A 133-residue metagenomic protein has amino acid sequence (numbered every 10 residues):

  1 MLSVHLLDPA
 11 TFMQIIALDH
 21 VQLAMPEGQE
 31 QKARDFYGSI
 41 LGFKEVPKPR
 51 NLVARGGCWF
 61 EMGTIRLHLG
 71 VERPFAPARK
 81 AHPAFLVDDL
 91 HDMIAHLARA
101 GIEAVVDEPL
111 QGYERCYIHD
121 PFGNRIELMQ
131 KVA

Functional and structural regions predicted by a protein language model:
L2-I16, A100-A133: Vicinal oxygen chelate
L2-R34, A81-P83: N-terminal beta-strand motif that seeds the catalytic metal site of vicinal oxygen chelate
L18-E27, C58, E72-L97, C116-H119 (+1 more regions): Vicinal oxygen chelate
L23-I65: Core segments of cupin and vicinal oxygen chelate
Q31-D35, S39, H91-R99, E103: Replace "anionic and nucleotidyl ligands
R50-V53, P74-P77, E108-Q111: A short beta-turn/loop motif at secondary-structure boundaries
